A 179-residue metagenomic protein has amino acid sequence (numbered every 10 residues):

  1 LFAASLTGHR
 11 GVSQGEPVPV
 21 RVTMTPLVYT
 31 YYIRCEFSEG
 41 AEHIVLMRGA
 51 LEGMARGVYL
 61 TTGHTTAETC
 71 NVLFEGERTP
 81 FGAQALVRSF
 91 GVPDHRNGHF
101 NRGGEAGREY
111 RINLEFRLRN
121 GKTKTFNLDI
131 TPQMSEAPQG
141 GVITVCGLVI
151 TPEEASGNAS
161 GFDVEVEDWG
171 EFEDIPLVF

Functional and structural regions predicted by a protein language model:
L1-L27: Short, low-hydrophobicity acidic/polar segments
P17-P19, T30-Y32, G82-A85: Intrinsic-disorder/low-complexity, polar/charged segments enriched in Ser/Thr/Lys/Arg/Asp/Glu/Gln
V18, S38-A41: Compact mixed alphabeta submodule
V22-M24, E39, E52: Short loop/turn and low-complexity linker motifs enriched in small/turn-promoting residues
M24-E36: A short, Gly/Thr-enriched small/hydrophobic beta-strand-prone motif that recurs across taxa
E36-S38, R117: Solvent-exposed residues in well-ordered beta-strands and their adjoining turns, especially edge/terminal strands
H43-A137: Tryptophan-paired
G103-F179: Hydrophilic extracytoplasmic domains
